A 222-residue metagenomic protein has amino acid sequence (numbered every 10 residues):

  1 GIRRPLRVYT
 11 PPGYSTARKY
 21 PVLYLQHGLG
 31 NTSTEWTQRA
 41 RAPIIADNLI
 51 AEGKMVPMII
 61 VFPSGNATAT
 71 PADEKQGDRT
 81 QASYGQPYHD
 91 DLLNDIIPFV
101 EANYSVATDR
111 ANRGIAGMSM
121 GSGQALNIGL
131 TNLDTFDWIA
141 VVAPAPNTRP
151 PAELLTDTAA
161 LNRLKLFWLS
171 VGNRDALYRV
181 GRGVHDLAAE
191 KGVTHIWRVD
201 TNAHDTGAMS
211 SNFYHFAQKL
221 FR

Functional and structural regions predicted by a protein language model:
G1-R222: Non-catalytic cap/lid and distal C-terminal segments of serine-dependent acyl enzymes
